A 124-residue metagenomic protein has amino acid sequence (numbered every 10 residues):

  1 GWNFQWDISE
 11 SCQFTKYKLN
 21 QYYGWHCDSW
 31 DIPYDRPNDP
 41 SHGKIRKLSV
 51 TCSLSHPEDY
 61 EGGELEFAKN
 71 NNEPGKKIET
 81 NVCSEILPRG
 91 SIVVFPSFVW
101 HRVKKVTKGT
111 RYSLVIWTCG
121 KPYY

Functional and structural regions predicted by a protein language model:
G1-V94, F98-Y124: Fe(II)/2-oxoglutarate oxygenase catalytic core
